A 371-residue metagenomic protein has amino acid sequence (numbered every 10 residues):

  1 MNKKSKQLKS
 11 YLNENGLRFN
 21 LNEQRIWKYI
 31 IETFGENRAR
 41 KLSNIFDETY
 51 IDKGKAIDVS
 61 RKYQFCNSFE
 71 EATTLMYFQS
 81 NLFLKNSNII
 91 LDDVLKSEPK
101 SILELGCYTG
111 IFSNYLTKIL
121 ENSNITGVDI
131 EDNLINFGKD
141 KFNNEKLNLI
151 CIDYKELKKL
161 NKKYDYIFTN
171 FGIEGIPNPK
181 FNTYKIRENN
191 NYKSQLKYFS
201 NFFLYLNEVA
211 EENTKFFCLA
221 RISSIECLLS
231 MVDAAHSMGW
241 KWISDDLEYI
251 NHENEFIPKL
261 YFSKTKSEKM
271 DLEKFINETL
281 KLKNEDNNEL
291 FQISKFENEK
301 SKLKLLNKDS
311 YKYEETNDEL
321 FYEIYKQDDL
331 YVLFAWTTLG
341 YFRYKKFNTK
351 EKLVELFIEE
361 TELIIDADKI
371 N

Functional and structural regions predicted by a protein language model:
G54-I89: Class I SAM-dependent methyltransferase Rossmann-like catalytic core, especially the SAM/SAH-binding loop
T109-E121: Conserved SAM-binding loop of SAM-dependent methyltransferases across substrates and taxa, primarily the Class I
E131: Conserved SAM/SAH-binding beta-strand->alpha-helix loop
G138-K139: Conserved SAM-binding loop
N144-Y154: Conserved SAM-binding strand-loop segment of SAM-dependent methyltransferases
Y166-L196: A short SAM/SAH-binding and catalytic strip from SAM-dependent methyltransferases
R187-E212: A short glycine-rich, Lys/Arg-flanked "PGG" loop and its adjoining helix->strand segment in the class I
N213-R221: Conserved beta-strand signature within the Rossmann-like core of class I S-adenosyl-L-methionine
